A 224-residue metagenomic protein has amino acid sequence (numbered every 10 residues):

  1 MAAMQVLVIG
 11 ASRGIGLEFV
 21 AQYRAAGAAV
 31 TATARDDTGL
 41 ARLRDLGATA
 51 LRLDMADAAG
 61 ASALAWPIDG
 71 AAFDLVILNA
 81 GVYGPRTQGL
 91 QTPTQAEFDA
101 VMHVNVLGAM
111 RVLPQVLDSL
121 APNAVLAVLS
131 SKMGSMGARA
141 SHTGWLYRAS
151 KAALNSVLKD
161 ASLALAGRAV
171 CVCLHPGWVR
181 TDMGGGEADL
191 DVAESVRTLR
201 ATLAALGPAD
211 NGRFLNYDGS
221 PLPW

Functional and structural regions predicted by a protein language model:
I9, F73-G81, N105, V128 (+1 more regions): Rossmann-fold scaffold of SDR-type NAD(P)-dependent oxidoreductases
S12, G16-R24: N-terminal Rossmann NAD(P)H-binding glycine-rich loop of SDR-like oxidoreductase domains
A26-A41: Conserved glycine-rich Rossmann-like NAD(P)H-binding loop of the short-chain dehydrogenase/reductase
D45-A59: Rossmann-fold cofactor-recognition segment
A56-A71: Conserved Rossmann-fold cofactor-binding substructure of NAD(P)-dependent oxidoreductases
G60-A63, G108-Q115: Conserved mid-core alpha-helix of short-chain dehydrogenase/reductase
V82, G89-M102, V106, M110 (+2 more regions): Catalytic loop of short-chain dehydrogenase/reductase
G167, C173-P176, G185-W224: C-terminal helical subdomain
